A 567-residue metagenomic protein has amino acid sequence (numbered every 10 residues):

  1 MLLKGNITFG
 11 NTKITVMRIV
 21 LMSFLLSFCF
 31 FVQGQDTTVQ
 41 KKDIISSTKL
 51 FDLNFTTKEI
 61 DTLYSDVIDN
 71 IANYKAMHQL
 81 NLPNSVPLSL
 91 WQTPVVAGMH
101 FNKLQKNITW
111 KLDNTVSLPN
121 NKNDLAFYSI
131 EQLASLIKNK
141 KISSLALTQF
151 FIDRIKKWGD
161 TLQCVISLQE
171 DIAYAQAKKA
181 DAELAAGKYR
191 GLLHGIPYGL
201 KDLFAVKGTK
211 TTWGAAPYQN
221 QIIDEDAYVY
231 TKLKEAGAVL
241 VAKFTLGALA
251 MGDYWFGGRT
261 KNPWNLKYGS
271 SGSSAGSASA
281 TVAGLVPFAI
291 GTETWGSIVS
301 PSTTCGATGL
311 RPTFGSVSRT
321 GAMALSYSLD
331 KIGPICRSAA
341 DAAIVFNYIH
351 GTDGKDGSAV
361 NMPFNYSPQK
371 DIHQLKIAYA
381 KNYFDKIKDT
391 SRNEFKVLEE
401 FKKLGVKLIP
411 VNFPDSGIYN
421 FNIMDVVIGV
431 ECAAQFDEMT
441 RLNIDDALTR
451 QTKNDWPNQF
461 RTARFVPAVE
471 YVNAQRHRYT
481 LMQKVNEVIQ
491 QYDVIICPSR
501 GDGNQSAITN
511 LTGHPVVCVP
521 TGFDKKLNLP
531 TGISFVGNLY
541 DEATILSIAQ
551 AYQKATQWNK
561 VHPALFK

Functional and structural regions predicted by a protein language model:
M1-T38: Bacterial Sec-dependent N-terminal signal peptides
T37, T62, T161, T390 (+2 more regions): Coil residues (strongly favoring Ser/Thr
T57, L63, V67, I71-W295 (+3 more regions): Gly/Ser-rich catalytic/binding loops embedded in alpha/beta enzyme cores
I108-A126, L193-W213, D371-A380, V426-M482 (+2 more regions): Short helix-loop capping/hinge segments that flank enzyme active sites or metal/cofactor-binding pockets
L112-N114, R311-F395, A555-K567: A short helix-breaking turn/cap at a secondary-structure junction
K140, G195, E235, V239-V241 (+4 more regions): Glycine-rich, small-residue loops and helix-cap segments that act as flexible hinges at active-site edges
K141, A146-I152, K178, K386-P414 (+2 more regions): Acyltransferase
E225-I349, P498, N510-S534: Short glycine/serine-rich loop segments
